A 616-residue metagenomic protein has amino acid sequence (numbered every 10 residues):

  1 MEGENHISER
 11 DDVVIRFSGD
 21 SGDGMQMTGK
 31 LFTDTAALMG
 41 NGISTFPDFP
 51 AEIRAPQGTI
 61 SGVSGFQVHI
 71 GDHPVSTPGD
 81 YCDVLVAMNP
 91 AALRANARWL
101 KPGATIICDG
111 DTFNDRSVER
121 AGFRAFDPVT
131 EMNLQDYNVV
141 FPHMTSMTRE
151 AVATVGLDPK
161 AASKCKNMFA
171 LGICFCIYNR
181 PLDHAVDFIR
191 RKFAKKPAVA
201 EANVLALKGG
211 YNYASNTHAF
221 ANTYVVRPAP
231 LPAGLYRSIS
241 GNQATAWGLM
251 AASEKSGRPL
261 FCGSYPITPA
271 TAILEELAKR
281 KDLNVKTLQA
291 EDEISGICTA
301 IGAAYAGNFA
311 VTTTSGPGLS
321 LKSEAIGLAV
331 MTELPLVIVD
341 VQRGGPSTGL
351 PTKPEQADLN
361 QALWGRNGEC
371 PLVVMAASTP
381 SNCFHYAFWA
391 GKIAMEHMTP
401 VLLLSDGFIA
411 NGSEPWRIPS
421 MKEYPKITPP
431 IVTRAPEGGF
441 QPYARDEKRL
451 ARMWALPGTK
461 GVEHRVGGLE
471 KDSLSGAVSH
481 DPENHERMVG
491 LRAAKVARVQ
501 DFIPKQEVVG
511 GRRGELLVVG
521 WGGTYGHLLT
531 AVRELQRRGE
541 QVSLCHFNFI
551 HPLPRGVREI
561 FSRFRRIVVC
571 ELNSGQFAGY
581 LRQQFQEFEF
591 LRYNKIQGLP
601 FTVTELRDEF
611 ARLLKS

Functional and structural regions predicted by a protein language model:
M1-S256: Active-site cofactor/cluster-binding pocket
D12-K101, W247, A252, L260-F261 (+2 more regions): Thiamine diphosphate
F49-P50, I189, A206, R227-L231 (+6 more regions): A glycine-rich phosphate-binding loop feature that marks nucleotide/adenosyl-phosphate handling sites
P50-R54, F113-R116, M147, I294-G296 (+6 more regions): Short gly/pro/ser/thr-enriched loop/turn and capping motifs at secondary-structure boundaries
H69, A87-M88, I107-D109, V140-H143 (+6 more regions): Short beta-strand segments
G79, M132-Y137, F141-T145, K353-D406 (+3 more regions): Conserved thiamine diphosphate
E150-V152, A219-G234, A252-P259, E276-L283 (+4 more regions): Gly-rich Lys/Arg/Thr-decorated short loops/hinges at beta-loop-alpha junctions or inter-strand turns that position
I239-G248, S256, Y386, G391-S616: Flexible, low-complexity linker and terminal segments
